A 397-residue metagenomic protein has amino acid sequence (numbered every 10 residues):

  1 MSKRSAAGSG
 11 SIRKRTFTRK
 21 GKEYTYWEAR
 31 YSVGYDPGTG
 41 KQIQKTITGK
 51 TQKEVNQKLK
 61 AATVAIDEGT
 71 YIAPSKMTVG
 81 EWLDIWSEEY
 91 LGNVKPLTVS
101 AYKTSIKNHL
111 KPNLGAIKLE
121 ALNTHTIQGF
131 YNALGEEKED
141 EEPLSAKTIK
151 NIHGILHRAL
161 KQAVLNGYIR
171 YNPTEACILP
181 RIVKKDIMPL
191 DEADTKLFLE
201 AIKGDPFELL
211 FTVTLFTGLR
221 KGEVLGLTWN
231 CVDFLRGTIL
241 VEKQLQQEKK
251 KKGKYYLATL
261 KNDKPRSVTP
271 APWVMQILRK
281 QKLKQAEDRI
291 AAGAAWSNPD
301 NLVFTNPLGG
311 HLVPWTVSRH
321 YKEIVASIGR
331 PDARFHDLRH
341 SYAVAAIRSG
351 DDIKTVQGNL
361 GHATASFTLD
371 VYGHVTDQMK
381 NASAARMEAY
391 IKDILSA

Functional and structural regions predicted by a protein language model:
M1-M77, E81-E89, K103-T104, G129-N132 (+6 more regions): Basic/aromatic DNA-contact patch characteristic of tyrosine site-specific recombinases
S2, E200, R236, Q247-K249 (+6 more regions): C-terminal secondary-structure termini that scaffold catalytic or DNA-interacting sites
R19-Y24, I72-K76, S87-Y168, K184-D186 (+2 more regions): N-terminal core-binding DNA-recognition domain of tyrosine site-specific recombinases/integrases
K45, Q52, T238-L240, A258-K280 (+1 more regions): C-terminal catalytic core of Y-nucleophile DNA break-rejoin enzymes
K138-E142, E200-F207, T217, V268 (+3 more regions): Short, basic (Lys/Arg/His-rich) helix/loop patches that form interaction surfaces in the mid-to-C-terminal regions
E142-A146, K150-I152, L165, I169-W229 (+5 more regions): Basic, Lys/Arg- and aromatic-enriched nucleic-acid-binding interface segment
R181, K185, P189, L245 (+2 more regions): Catalytic-site neighborhood detector that most strongly recognizes the C-terminal catalytic loop/helix of tyrosine
C231-T238, P331-D332, D351-G373, N381: Short, polar N-cap/turn motifs at the start of nucleic acid-interacting alpha helices
